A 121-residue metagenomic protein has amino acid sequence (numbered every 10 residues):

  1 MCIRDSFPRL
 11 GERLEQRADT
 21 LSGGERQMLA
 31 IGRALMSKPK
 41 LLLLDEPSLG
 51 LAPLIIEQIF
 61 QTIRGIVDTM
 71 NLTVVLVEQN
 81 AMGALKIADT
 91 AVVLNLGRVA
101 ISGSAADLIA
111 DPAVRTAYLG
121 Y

Functional and structural regions predicted by a protein language model:
M1-D5: Conserved small/polar residues in nucleotide/adenosyl-binding loops
R17-L21, E25: Conserved ABC ATPase signature
A34-L35: ABC ATPase C-loop
K38: Conserved catalytic motifs of ABC-family nucleotide-binding domains
L42-E46: Catalytic Walker B motif of ABC-type/P-loop ATPase nucleotide-binding domains
E57-N71: Helical segment within the ABC ATPase nucleotide-binding domain
T90, S102: Short, glycine/charged-rich "phosphate-handling" switch motifs in NTP-dependent and phosphotransfer domains
